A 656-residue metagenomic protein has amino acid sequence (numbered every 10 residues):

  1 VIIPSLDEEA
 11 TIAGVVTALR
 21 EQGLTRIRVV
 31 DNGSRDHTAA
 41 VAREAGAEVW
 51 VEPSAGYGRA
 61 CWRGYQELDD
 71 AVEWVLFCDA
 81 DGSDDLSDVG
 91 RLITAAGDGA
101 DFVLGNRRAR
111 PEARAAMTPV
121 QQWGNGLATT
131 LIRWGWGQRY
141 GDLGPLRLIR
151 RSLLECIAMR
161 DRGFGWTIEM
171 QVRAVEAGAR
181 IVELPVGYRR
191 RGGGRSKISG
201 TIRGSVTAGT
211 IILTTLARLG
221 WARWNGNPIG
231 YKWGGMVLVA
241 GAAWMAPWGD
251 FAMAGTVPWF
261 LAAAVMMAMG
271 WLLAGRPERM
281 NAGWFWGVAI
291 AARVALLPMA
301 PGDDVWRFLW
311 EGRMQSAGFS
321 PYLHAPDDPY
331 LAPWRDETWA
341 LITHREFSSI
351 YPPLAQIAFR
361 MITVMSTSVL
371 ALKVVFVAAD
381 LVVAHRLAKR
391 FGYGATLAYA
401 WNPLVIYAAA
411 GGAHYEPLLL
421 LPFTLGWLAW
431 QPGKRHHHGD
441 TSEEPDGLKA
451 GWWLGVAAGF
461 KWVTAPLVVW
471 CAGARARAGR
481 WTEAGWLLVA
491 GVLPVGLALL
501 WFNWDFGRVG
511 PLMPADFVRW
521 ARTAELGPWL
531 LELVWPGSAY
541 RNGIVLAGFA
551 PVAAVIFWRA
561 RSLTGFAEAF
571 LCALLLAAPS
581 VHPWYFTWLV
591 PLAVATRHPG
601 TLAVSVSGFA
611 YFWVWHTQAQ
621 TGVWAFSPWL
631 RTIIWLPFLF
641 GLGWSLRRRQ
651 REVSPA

Functional and structural regions predicted by a protein language model:
D31-A39, G82: A conserved acidic beta->alpha catalytic loop
E52-A55, R59-E67, W74, L86-F164 (+1 more regions): Acceptor/aglycone-binding surface of glycosyltransferases and processive sugar-polymer synthases
Q66, G137, M159-I229: Hydrophobic helical membrane-anchoring modules
A268-L273, M361, S368-G394, L421 (+1 more regions): Transmembrane-helix motifs of polytopic, lipid-linked glycan transferases
M280-V375: Intramembrane catalytic core of multi-pass membrane enzymes that act on lipidic substrates
L381, P494-W504, L512-S580, R647-R649: Aromatic/glycine/proline-enriched transmembrane-helix motif characteristic of membrane-embedded glycan-assembly enzymes
K434-E443, P466-V492: Perimembrane helix-loop-helix junctions
R597-A656: Aromatic-enriched
